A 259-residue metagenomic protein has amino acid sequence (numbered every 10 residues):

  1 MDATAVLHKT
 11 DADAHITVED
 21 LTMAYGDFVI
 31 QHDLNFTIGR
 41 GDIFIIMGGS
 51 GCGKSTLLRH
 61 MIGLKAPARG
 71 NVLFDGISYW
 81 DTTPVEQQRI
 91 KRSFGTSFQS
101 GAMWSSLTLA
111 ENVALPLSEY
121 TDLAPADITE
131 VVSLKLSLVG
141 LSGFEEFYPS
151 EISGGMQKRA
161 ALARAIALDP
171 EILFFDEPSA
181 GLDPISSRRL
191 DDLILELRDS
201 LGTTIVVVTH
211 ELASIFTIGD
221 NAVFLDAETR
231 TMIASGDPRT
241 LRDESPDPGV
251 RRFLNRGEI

Functional and structural regions predicted by a protein language model:
I62: Helix-to-loop junction immediately C-terminal to a conserved catalytic motif
N71-R89: ABC ATPase NBD Q-loop/coupling interface
I77, P125-G143: Conserved ABC ATPase "signature" region
Y148-I152, M156: Conserved ABC ATPase signature
A167-E171: A short, proline-enriched helix->beta-strand linker immediately N-terminal to the Walker B motif in ABC-type P-loop
L173-D176: Catalytic Walker B motif of ABC-type/P-loop ATPase nucleotide-binding domains
